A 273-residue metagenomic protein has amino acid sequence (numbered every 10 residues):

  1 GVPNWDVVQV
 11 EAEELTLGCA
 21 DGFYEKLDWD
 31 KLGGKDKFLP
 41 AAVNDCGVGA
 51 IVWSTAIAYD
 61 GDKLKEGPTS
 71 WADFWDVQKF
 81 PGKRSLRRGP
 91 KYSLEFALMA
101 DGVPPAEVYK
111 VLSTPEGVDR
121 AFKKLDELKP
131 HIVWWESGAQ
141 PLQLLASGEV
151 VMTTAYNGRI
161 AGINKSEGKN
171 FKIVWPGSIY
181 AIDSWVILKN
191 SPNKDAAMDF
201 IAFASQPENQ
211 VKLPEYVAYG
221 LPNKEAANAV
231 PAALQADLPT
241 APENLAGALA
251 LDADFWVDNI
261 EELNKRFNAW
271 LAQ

Functional and structural regions predicted by a protein language model:
V2-A146: Extracytoplasmic ligand-binding site segments that recognize negatively charged/polar headgroups
D6-Q9, W134-W135, V151-Y156, K172: Paired acidic/hydrophobic, glycine-rich loop segments that form the ligand-binding mouth/hinge of periplasmic-binding
L15-L17, M152-N170: A ligand-binding cleft/hinge motif common to bilobed small-molecule-binding domains
T16, A72, D119, K123 (+7 more regions): Solvent-exposed, polar/charged alpha-helical surfaces in well-ordered, non-transmembrane soluble domains, broadly
K37, W53-T55, V118-E127, K165-S191 (+1 more regions): Periplasmic-binding protein-like
S54-K63, L98-A100, I182-A196, K212-Y216: A bilobed periplasmic-binding-protein/Venus flytrap-type ligand-binding module shared by bacterial periplasmic
L188-A248: Mature extracytoplasmic/periplasmic domains
E243-Q273: Conserved C-terminal helix/tail region of periplasmic/extracytoplasmic solute-binding proteins
